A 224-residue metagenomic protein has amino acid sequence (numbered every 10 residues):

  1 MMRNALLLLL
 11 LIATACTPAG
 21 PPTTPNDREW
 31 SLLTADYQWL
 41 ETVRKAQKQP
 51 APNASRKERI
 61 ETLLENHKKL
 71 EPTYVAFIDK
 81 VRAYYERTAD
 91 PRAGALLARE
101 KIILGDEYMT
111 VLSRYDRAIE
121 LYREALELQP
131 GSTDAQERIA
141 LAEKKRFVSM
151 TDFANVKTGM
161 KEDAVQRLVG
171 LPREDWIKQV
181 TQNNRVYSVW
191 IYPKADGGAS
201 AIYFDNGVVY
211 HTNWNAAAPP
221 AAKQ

Functional and structural regions predicted by a protein language model:
M1-A5: Positively charged n-region of N-terminal signal peptides that target proteins for export
I12-A15: C-terminal motif of bacterial Sec signal peptides marking the signal peptidase cleavage site
T17-K48, L63-T73, I78-D79, A83-G94 (+2 more regions): Residues within mature, well-folded domains
E58-T62: A solvent-exposed, charged loop/short amphipathic helix patch at secondary-structure junctions
